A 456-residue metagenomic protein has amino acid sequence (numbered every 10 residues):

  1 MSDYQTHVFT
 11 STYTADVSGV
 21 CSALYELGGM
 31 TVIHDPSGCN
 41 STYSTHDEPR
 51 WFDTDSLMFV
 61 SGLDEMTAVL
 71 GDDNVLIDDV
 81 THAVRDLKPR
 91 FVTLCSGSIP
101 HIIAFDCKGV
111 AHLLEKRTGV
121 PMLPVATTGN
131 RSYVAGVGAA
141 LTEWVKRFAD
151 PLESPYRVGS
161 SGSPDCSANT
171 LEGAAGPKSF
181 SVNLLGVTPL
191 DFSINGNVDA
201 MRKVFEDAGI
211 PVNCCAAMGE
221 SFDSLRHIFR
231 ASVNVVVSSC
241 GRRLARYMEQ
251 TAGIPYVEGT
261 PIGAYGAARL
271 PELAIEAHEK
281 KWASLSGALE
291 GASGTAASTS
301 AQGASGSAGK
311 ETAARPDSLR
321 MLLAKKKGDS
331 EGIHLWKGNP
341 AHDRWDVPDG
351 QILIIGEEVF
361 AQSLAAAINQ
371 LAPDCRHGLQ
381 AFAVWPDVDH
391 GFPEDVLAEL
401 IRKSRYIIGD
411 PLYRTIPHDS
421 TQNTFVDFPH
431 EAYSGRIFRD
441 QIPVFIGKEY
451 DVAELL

Functional and structural regions predicted by a protein language model:
M1-L456: An N-terminal assembly and electron-transfer interface module characteristic of large anaerobic redox and radical
